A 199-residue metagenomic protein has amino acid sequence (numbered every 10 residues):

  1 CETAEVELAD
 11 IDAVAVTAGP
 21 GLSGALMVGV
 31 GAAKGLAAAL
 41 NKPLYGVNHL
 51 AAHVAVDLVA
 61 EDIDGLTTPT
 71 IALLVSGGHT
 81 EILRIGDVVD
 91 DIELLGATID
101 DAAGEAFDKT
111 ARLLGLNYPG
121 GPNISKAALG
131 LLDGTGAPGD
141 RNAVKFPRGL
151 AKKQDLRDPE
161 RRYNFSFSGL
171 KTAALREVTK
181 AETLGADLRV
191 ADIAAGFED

Functional and structural regions predicted by a protein language model:
C1-D12, D62, E182-A186: Phosphate/pyrophosphate-binding loops at sites that engage ATP/ADP/AMP, CoA/4′-phosphopantetheine, polyphosphate
A9-D12, L40-P43, G65-I71, G78-T80 (+2 more regions): Short coil/turn connectors at secondary-structure junctions
A15-T17, N48, I71-S76, L83: Short beta-strand segments
V16-L40: Short Gly/Thr/Asp-enriched flexible loops that form oxyanion-binding sites at enzyme active sites
A33-V54, G96, D100: Short, acidic/small-residue loops that bind anionic groups at enzyme active sites
V47-T70: Conserved phosphate-binding catalytic cores of ATP/NTP-utilizing and phosphoryl-transfer enzymes
D87-G134, F167-T172, R176-G185: Glycine-rich phosphate-binding loop plus the immediately following alpha-helix
A127-D199: A contiguous, well-structured pocket-lining segment that forms one wall/lid of small-molecule binding clefts in soluble
